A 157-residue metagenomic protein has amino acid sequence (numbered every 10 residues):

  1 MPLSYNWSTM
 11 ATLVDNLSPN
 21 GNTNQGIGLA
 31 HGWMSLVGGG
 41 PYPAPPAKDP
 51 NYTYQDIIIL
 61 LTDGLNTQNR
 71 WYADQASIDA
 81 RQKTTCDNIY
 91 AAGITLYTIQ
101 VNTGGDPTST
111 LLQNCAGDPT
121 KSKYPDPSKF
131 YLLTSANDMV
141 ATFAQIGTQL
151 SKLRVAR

Functional and structural regions predicted by a protein language model:
M1-R157: P/S/T/G-enriched low-complexity
